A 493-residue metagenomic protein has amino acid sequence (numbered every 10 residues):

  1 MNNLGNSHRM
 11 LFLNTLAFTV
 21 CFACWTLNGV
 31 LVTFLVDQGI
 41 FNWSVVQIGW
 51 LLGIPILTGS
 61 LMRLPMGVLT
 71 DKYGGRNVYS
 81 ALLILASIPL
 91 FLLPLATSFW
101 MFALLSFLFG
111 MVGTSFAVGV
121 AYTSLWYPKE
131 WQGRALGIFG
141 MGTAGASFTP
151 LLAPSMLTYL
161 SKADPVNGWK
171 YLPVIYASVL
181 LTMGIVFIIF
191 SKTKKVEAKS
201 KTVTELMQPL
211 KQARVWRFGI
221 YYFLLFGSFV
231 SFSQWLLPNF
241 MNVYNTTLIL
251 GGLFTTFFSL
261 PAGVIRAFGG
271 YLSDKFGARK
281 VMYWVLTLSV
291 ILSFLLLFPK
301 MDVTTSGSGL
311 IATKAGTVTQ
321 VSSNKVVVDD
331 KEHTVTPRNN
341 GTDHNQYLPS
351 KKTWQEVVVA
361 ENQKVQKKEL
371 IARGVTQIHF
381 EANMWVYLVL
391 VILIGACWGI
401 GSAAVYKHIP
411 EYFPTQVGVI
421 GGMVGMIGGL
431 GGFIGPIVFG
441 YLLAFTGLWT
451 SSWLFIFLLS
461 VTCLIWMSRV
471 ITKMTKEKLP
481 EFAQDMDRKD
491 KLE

Functional and structural regions predicted by a protein language model:
R9-D37, P150, F232-L237, G435: Extracytoplasmic
N28-V32, A213-V264, L297-K300, S402: Extracytoplasmic gate region of multi-pass secondary transporters
W50-G67, T256-F268: Central cavity-lining transmembrane alpha-helices of secondary-active solute carriers, predominantly the Major
I84-T97, L288-T304, Q377-F380: C-terminal ends and interior cores of transmembrane alpha-helices in multi-pass membrane transporters/permeases
L105-G142: Cytoplasmic helix-loop-helix junction between adjacent transmembrane helices in 12-TM secondary transporters
G133-L157, G425-G435: Glycine-rich segments within core transmembrane alpha-helices of 12-TM secondary carriers
A177-E197, C463-I471: C-terminal membrane-cytosol helix-exit motif in multi-pass small-molecule transporters
